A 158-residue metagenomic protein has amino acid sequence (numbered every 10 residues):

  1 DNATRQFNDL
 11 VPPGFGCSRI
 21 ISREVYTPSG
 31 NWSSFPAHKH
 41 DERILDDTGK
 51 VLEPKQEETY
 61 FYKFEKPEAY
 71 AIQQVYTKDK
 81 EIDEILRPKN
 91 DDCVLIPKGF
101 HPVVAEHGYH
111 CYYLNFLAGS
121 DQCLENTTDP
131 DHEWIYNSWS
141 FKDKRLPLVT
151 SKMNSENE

Functional and structural regions predicted by a protein language model:
D1-N90, A105-E158: Active-site region of the double-stranded beta-helix
F100-P102: Short, charged beta-turn/beta-strand-edge "cap" motif at the junction between a beta-strand and an adjacent loop
